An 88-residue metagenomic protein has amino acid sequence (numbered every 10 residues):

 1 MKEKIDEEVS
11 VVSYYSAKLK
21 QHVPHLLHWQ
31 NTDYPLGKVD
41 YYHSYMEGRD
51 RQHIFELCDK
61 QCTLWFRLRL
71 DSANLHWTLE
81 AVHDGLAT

Functional and structural regions predicted by a protein language model:
M1-T88: N- and C-terminal low-complexity/disordered segments
